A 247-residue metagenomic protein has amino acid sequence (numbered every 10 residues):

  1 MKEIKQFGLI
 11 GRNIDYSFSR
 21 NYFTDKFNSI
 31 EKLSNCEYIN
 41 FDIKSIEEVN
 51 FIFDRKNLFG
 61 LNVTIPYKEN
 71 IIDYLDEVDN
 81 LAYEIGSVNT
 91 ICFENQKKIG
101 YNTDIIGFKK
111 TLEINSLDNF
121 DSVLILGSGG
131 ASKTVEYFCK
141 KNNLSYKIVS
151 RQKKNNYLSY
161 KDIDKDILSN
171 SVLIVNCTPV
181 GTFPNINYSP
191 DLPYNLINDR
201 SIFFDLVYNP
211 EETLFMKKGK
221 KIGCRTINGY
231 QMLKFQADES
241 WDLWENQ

Functional and structural regions predicted by a protein language model:
K2-N115, I222: Phosphate/diphosphate ligand-binding glycine-rich loop within oxidoreductases
G11, N102-I105, L112-K140: Glycine-rich adenosine-cofactor-binding loop
N13, Q152-K153, N209: Residues in the short beta-alpha loop(s) of Rossmann-like NAD(P)-binding domains
V63-N70, G130-A131, P179-T182, N209: Short glycine-rich anion-binding loops that position phosphate/pyrophosphate groups of nucleotides and phosphorylated
K110, C224-Q247: Active-site capping/gating segments
K141-S159: NAD(P)-binding Rossmann-fold cofactor-contacting core
N156-I227, Q231: Rossmann-like adenosine-cofactor binding region
